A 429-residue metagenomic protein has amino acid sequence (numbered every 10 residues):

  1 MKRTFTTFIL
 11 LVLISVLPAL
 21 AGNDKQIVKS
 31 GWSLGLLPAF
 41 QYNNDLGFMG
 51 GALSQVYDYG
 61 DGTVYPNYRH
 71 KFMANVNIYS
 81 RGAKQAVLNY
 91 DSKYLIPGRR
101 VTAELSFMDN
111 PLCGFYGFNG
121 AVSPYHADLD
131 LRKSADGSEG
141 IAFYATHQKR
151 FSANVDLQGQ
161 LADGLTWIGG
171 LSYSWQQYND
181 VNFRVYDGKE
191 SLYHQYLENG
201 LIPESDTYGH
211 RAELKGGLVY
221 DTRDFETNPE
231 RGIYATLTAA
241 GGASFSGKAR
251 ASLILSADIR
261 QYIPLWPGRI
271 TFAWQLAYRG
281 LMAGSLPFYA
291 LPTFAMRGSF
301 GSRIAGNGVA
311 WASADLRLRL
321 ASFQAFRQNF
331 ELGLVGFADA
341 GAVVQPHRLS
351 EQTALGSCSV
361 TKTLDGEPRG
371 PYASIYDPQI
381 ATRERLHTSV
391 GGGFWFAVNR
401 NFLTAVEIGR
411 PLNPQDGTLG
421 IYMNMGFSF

Functional and structural regions predicted by a protein language model:
G22-S33, G60-R69, L95-V101, Q160-G164 (+8 more regions): Short loop/turn motifs that connect adjacent beta-strands in outer-membrane beta-barrel proteins
Q26-L34, F40-D206, H210, Q415-S428: Gram-negative/organellar outer-membrane beta-barrel architecture
L34-L36, G50-A52, K84-L88, K149-V155 (+9 more regions): Hydrophobic, lipid-facing positions within transmembrane beta-strands of outer-membrane proteins
L36-P38, F72-V76, V101-L105, G169-L171 (+7 more regions): Membrane-embedded beta-strand positions of outer-membrane beta-barrel proteins
A52-F72, K215-S246, A251-L255, G391-A397 (+1 more regions): Surface-exposed extracellular loop regions of Gram-negative outer-membrane beta-barrel proteins
Y57-D61, N75-A83, M108-L112, Q176-Y178 (+7 more regions): Sequence/structural signature of outer-membrane beta-barrel proteins
L214-V219, R223-F337, V344-P346, E351-G370 (+1 more regions): C-terminal outer-membrane beta-barrel translocator/porin domains of Gram-negative envelope proteins and their
L276, G280, W395-F429: Predominantly the C-terminal beta-signal and adjacent terminal strand-loop region of outer-membrane beta-barrel
